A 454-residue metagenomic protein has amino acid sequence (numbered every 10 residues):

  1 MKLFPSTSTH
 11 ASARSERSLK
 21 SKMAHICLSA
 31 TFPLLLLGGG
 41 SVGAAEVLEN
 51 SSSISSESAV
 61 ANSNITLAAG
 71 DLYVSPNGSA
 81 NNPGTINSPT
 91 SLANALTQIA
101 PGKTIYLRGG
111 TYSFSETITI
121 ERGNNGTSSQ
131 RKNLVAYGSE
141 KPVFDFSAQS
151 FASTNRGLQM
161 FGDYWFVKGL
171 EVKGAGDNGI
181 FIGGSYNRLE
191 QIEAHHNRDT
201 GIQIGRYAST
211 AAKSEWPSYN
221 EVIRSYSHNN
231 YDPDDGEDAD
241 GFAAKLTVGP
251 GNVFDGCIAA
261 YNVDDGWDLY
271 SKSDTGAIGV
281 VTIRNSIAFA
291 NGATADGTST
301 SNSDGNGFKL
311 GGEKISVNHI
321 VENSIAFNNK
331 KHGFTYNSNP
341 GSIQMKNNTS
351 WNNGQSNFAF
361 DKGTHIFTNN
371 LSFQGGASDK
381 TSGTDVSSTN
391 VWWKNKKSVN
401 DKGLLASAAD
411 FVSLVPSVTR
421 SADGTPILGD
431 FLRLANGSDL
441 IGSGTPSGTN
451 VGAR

Functional and structural regions predicted by a protein language model:
D71, S75-R108, S113-F114, T119 (+1 more regions): Acidic Gly/Asp/Thr-rich repetitive segments characteristic of extracellular carbohydrate-active and adhesion proteins
L72, I105, K132, P142 (+23 more regions): Solenoid scaffold repeats with emphasis on beta-solenoid/beta-helix
A80, S129, G363-R454: Acidic, glycine- and Ser/Thr-rich low-complexity intrinsically disordered tracts in extracellular/secreted proteins
N87, Y106-G109, N125-G176, Y231: Right-handed parallel beta-helix/beta-spiral solenoid domain characteristic of secreted/periplasmic
A93-Q98, S113-N124, F144-S147, G184 (+2 more regions): Short, T/G/N/S-enriched strand-turn elements that build extracellular solenoid repeat scaffolds
R108, E121, V135-Y137, D145 (+25 more regions): Feature marks extracellular polysaccharide-active and adherence modules
S115-R122, F146-L158, G174-F181, H196-P217 (+5 more regions): Extracellular beta-strand/beta-solenoid scaffold signature
Q191, N285, S299, G312-A409: Extracellular beta-rich repeat passengers
